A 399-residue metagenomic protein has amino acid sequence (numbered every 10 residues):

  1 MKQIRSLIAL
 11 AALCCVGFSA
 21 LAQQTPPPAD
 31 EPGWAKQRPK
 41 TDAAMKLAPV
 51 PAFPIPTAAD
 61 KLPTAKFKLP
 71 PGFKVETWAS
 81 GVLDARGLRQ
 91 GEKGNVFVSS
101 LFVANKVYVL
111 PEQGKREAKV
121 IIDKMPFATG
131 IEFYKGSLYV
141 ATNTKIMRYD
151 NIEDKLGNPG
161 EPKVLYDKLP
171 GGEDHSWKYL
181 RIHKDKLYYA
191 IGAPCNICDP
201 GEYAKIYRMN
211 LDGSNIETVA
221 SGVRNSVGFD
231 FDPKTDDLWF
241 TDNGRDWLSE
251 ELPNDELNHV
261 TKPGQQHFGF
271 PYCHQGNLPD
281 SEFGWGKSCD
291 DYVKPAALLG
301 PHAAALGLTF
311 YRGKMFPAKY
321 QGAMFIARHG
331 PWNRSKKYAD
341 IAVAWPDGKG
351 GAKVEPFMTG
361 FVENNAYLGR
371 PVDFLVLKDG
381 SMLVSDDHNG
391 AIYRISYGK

Functional and structural regions predicted by a protein language model:
T25-P70, W177, A193-N196, M209-S214 (+5 more regions): Beta-propeller domain segments
W78-V82, V120-M125, L165-G172, T218-G222 (+3 more regions): Surface loop/turn motifs at the tips and blade-to-blade linkers of beta-strand repeat domains
D84, V103, E117, K124-F127 (+8 more regions): Beta-rich catalytic cores
K93-G94, K135-G136, K184-D185, D236 (+2 more regions): Short coil/turn segments that connect the beta-strands within blades of beta-propeller domains
F97-S99, V140-A141, Y189-I191, F240-D242 (+2 more regions): Residue position within the beta-strands of beta-propeller blades
A118, F127, E132, T144-H183 (+2 more regions): Asp-box/WD-like beta-propeller blade repeats and closely related beta-sheet repeat scaffolds
L375-K399: Blade-level signature of beta-propeller repeat domains, shared across WD40, Kelch, NHL, RCC1 and BNR/Asp-box propellers
